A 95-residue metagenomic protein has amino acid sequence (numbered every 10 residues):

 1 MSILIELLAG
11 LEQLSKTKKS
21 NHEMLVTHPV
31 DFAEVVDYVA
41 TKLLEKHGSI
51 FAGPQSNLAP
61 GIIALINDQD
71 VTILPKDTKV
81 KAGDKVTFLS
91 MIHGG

Functional and structural regions predicted by a protein language model:
M1-G94: Ubiquitin-like/PB1-type beta-grasp interaction modules and other compact soluble beta-rich domains
